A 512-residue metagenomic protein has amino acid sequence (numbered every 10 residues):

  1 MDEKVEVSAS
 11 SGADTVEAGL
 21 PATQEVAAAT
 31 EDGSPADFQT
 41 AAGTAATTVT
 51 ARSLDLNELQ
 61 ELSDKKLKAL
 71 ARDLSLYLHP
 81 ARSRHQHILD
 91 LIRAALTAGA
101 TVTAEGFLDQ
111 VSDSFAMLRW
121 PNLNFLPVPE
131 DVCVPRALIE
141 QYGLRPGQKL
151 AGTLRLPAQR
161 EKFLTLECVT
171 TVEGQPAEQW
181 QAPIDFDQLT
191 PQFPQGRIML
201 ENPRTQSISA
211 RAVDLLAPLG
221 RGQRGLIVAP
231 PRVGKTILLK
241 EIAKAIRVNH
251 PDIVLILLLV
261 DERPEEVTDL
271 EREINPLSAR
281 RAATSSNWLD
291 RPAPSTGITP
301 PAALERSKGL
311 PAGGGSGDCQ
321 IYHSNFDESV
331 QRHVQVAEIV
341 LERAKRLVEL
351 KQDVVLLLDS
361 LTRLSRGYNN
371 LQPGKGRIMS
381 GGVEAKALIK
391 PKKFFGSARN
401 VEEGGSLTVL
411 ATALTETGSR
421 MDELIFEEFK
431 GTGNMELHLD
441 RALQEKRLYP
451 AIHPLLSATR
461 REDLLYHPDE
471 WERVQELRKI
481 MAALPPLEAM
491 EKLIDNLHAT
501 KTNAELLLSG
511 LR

Functional and structural regions predicted by a protein language model:
D2-S11, L20-P21, E25-G99: Basic helix-extension-helix modules of the SAP/HeH family
D14, N287-D290: Intrinsic-disorder-associated, low-complexity terminal segments enriched in Asp/Asn/His/Tyr and depleted of Lys/Arg
Q39, G43-D64, T103, V111-D113 (+2 more regions): N-terminal intrinsically disordered, low-complexity tails of helicases
L67, H87, A116, P135 (+7 more regions): Residue-level signature of catalytic and energy-coupling elements of molecular machines, predominantly ATP/GTP-dependent
R72-A81, H85-W180: N-terminal "pre-motor" subdomain/linker immediately upstream of P-loop NTPase catalytic cores
L91, L108-S112, R119-N122, L154 (+13 more regions): Flexible glycine-/small-residue-rich
L144-P146, R155-I227: P-loop NTP-binding catalytic core
V233-G234, K240-R281, W288, G297-P301 (+1 more regions): P-loop NTPase catalytic core
